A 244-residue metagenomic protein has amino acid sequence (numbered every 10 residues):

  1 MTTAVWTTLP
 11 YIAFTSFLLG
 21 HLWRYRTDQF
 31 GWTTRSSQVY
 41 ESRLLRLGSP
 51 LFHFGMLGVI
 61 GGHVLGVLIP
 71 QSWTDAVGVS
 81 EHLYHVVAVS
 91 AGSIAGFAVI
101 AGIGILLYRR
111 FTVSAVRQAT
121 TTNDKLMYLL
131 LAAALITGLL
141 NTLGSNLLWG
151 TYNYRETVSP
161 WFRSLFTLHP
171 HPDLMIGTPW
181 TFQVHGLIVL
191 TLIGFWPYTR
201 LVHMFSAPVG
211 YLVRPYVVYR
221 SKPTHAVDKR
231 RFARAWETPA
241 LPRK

Functional and structural regions predicted by a protein language model:
M1-F17: Hydrophobic transmembrane alpha-helical segments in integral membrane proteins
P10-F14, H21-W23, S36-T199, H203-Y219 (+1 more regions): Membrane-embedded alpha-helical bundles of multi-pass integral membrane proteins
Q29-S36: Membrane-proximal N-terminal segments immediately preceding the first transmembrane helix
F232-K244: Long, low-complexity, intrinsically disordered cytosolic termini of multi-pass membrane proteins
